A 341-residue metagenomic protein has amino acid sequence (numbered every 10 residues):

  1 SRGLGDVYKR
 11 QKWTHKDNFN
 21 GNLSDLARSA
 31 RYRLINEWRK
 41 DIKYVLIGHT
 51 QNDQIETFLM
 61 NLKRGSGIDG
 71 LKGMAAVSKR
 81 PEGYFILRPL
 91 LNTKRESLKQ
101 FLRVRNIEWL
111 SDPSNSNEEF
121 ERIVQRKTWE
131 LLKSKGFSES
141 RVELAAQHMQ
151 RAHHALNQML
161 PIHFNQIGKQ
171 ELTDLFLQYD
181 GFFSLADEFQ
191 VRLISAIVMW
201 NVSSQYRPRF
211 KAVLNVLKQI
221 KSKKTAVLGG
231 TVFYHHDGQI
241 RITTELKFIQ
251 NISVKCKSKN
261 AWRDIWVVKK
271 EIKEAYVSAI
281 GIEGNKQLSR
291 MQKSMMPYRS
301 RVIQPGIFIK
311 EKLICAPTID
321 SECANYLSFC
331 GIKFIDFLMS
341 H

Functional and structural regions predicted by a protein language model:
S1-L131: Core alpha/beta nucleotide-donor-binding catalytic domains of modification enzymes
W13-H15, A30, S78-G83, Q147-H341: AMP-forming adenylation/ATP pyrophosphatase catalytic core
R39, K43-N52, E143-H163: Electropositive, surface-exposed helix/loop patches at the edges of structured domains that serve as adaptable
I47, P113-N117, R141, Q205-P208 (+1 more regions): Short, surface-exposed helix-loop/turn micro-motifs enriched in polar/charged residues
N115-R122, S140-Q150: Internal, active-site/partner-interface "lid" segment
V124-K127, L144, R192-L193: Amphipathic alpha-helical interaction segments
L132-R141: Inter-helical turn/loop segments and adjacent helix faces that build the functional surface of alpha-helical bundle
